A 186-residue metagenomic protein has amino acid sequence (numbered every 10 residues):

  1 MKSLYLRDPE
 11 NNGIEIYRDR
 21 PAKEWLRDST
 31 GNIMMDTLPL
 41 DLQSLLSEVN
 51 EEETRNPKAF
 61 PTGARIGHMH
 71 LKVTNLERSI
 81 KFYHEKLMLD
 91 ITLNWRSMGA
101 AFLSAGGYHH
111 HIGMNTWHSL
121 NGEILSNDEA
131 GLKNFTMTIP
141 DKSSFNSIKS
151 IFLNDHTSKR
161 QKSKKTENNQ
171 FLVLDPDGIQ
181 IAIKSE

Functional and structural regions predicted by a protein language model:
M1-T62, S150-E186: Vicinal oxygen chelate
K2-R7, R65-T74, I124-I151, N169-L174: Vicinal oxygen chelate
P9-N11, G106-Y108, P140-K142: Short loop segments at secondary-structure junctions
G13-R20, D90-A130, P176, Q180-E186: Conserved short beta-strand elements that form part of the metal-binding/catalytic scaffold of enzyme active sites
I33-T37, H111-G113, N121-G122, G131-T136 (+1 more regions): Short, low-complexity, polar/charged sequence segments that are solvent-exposed and flexible
T54-G106: Surface-exposed interaction/gating patches
S79, H110, S144: Short phosphate-engaging motifs
E85-K86, A101-S104, S143, S147-S150 (+1 more regions): Long compositionally biased, domain-poor regions of proteins
